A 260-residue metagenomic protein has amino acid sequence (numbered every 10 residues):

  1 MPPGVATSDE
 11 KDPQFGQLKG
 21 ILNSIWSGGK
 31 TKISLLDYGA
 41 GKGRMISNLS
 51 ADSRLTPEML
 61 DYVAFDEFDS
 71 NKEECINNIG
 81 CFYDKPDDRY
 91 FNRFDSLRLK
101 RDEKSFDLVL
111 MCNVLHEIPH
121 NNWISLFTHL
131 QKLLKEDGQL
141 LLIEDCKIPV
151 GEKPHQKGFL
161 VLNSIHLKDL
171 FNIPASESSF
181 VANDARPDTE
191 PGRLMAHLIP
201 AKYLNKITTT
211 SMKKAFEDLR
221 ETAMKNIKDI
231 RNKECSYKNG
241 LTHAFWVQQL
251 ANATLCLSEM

Functional and structural regions predicted by a protein language model:
M1-K30: Class I SAM-dependent methyltransferase Rossmann-like catalytic core, especially the SAM/SAH-binding loop
L36, G41-R98: Class I SAM-dependent methyltransferase SAM/SAH-binding core
S96-V109: A short acidic, Gly/Pro-enriched loop at the edge of an enzyme's catalytic core that lines a small-molecule cofactor
F106-N121: A short SAM/SAH-binding and catalytic strip from SAM-dependent methyltransferases
I124-E136: A short glycine-rich, Lys/Arg-flanked "PGG" loop and its adjoining helix->strand segment in the class I
D137-D145: Conserved beta-strand signature within the Rossmann-like core of class I S-adenosyl-L-methionine
P154-S179: Conserved Class I S-adenosyl-L-methionine
A182-K233, W246-M260: Core SAM-dependent methyltransferase catalytic element
